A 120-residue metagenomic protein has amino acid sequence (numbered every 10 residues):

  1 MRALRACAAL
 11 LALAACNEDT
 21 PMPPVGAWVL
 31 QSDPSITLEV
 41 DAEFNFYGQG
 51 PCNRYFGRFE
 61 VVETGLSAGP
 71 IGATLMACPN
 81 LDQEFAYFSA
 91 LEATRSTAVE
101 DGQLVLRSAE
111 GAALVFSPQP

Functional and structural regions predicted by a protein language model:
R2-R5, C16-P120: Lipid interaction determinants
